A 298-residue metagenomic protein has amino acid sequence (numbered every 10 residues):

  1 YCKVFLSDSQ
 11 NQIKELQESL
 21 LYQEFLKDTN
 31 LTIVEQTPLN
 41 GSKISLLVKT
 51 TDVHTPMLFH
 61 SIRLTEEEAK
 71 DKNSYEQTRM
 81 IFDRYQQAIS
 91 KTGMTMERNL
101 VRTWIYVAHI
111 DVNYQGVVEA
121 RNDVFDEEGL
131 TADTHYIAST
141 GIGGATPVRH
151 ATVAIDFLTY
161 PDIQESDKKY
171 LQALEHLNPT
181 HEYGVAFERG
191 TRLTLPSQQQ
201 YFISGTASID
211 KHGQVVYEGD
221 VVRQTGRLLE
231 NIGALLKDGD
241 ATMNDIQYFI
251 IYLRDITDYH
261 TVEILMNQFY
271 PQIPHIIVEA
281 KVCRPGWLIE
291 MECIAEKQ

Functional and structural regions predicted by a protein language model:
Y1-Q247, Y252-Q298: N-terminal presequence-like segments and the immediate start of the first folded domain
